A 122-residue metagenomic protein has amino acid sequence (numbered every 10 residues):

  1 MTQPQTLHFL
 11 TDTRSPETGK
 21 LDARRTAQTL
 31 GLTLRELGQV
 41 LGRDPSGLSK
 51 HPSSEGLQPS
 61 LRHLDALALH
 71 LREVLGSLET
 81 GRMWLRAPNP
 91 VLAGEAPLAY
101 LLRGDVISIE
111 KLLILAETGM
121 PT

Functional and structural regions predicted by a protein language model:
M1-T122: Non-transmembrane "mature" sequence context
